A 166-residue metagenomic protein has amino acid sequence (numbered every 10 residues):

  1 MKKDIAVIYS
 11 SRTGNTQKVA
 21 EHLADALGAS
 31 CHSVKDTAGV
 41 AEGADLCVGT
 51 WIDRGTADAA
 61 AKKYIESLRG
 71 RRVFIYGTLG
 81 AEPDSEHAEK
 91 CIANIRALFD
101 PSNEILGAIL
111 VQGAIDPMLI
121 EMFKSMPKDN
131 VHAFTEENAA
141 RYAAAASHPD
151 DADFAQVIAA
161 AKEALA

Functional and structural regions predicted by a protein language model:
K2-A26: N-terminal beta1-alpha1 ligand-phosphate binding loop
D4, A26, S30, D53-A166: FMN-binding flavodoxin-like domain, especially the glycine-rich phosphate-binding loop
Y9, G49-T50, Y76-G77: Short His-Asn-centered micro-motif
S10-T13, W51-G55: Short, surface-exposed acidic/glycine-rich loop or hinge patches that mediate macromolecular interfaces
S30-G43: Short acidic low-complexity segments
G43-A44, I105: Local beta-strand N-terminus motif with an aromatic residue
D45-C47, R72: Structural motif
